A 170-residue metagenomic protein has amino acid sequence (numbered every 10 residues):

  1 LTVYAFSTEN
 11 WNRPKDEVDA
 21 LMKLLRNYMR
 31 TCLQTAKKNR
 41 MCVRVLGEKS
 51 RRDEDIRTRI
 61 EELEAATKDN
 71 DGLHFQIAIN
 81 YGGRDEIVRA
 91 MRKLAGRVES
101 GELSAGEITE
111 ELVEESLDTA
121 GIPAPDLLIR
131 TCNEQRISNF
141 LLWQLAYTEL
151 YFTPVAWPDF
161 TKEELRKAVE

Functional and structural regions predicted by a protein language model:
L1-E170: Flexible, compositionally biased loop and terminal segments
